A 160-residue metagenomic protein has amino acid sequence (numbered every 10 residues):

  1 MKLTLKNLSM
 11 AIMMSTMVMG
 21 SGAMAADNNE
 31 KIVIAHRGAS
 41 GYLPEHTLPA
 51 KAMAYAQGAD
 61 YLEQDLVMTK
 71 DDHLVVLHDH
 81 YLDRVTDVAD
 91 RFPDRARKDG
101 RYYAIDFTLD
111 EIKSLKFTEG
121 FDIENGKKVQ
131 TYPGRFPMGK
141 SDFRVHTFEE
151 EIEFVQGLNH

Functional and structural regions predicted by a protein language model:
K2-A23: Gram-negative bacterial Sec-dependent N-terminal signal peptides
G22-H160: Phosphate-group recognition and catalysis centered on beta-loop-alpha active-site segments
